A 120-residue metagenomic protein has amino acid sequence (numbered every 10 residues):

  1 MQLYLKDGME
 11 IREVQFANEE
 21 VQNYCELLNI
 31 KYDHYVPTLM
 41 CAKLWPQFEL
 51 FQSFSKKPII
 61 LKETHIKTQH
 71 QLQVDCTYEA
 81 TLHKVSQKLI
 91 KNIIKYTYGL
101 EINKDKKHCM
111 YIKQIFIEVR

Functional and structural regions predicted by a protein language model:
M1-E63: Hot-dog-fold acyl-thioester-processing enzymes
N29-H34, T68, K88-L89: Short helix-to-loop capping/linker segments positioned immediately adjacent to catalytic or ligand/cofactor-binding
K62-Q69, H83-V85: Short structured motifs
L72-T77, T81-R120: HotDog/MaoC-like acyl-thioester-processing domains
